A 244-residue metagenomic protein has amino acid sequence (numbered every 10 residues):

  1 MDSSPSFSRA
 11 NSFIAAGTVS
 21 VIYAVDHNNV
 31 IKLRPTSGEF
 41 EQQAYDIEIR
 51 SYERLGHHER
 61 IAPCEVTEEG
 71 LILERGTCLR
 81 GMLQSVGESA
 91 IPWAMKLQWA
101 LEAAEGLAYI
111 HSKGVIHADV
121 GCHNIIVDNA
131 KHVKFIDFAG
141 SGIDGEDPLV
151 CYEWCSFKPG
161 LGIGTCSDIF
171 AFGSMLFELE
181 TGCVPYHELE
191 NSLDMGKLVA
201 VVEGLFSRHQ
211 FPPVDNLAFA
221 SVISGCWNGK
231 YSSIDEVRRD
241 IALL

Functional and structural regions predicted by a protein language model:
P5-H57: ATP-binding glycine-rich loop module of kinase domains
A24, L33, L73-R75, V127: Conserved hydrophobic "DFG−1" position in protein kinase catalytic cores
N29, R60, L71, K134-D137: Protein kinase-like catalytic core scaffold
Y52, A104-L107, I223: Hydrophobic core positions within the conserved protein kinase catalytic domain
G56-W99: Conserved structural core of kinase catalytic domains
A103-I110, L176: Conserved hydrophobic alpha-helix
L107, H111-D128: Catalytic-loop of the protein kinase fold
H132-K134, A139-E236, D240: C-lobe/activation-segment region of protein kinase-like
